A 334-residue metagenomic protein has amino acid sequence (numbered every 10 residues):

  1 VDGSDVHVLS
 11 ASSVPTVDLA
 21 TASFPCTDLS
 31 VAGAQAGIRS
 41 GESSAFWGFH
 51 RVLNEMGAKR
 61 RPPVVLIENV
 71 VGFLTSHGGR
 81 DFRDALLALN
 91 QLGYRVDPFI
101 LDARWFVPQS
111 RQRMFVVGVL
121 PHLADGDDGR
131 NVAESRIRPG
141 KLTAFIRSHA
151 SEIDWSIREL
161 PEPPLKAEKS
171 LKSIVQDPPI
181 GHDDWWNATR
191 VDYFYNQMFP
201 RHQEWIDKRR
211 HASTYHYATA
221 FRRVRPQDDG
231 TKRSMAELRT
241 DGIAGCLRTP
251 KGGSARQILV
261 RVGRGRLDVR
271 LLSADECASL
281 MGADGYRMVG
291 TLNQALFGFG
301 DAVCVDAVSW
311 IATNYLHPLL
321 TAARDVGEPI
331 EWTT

Functional and structural regions predicted by a protein language model:
V1-A11: S-adenosyl-L-methionine
S4, R51, L87, S279-G282: Charged/polar, solvent-exposed surface patches and flexible loops
D5, L101, G300: Active-site glycine-centered loops adjacent to acidic/histidine catalytic or metal-binding residues that shape
L9-L19, T27-R239: Class I S-adenosyl-L-methionine
L19-T21, C246: Short, hydrophobic/glycine-enriched beta-strand segments
G181-T334: C-terminal target-recognition/interaction regions appended to catalytic cores
